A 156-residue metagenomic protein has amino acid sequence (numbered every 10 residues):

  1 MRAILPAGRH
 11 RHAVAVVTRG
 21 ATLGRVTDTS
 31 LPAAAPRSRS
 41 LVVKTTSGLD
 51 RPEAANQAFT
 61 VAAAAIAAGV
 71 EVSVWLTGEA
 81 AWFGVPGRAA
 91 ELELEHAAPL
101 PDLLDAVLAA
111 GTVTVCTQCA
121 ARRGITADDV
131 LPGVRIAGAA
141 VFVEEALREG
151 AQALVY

Functional and structural regions predicted by a protein language model:
H12-A13, T22: Short, positively charged and aromatic/hydrophobic N-terminal segments
S40, E71-S73, T112: Residues at the starts of beta-strands that form the adenosine-phosphate
S40-N56, G87-R88: Short, glycine-rich nucleotide/cofactor-binding loops
A55-A68: Histidine-anchored nucleotide/phosphate-binding helix
A80-L94: N-terminal beta-loop-helix "entrance" segment that forms/cooperates in small-molecule cofactor or anionic ligand
A90-A120: A glycine-rich helix N-cap at a beta->alpha junction
R123, A127-L131, I136-V143, L147: A short aromatic-anchored loop/beta-hairpin motif
L154-Y156: Aromatic- and Gly/Pro-rich donor/ligand-binding loops that form nucleotide- or phosphate-bearing donor binding pockets
